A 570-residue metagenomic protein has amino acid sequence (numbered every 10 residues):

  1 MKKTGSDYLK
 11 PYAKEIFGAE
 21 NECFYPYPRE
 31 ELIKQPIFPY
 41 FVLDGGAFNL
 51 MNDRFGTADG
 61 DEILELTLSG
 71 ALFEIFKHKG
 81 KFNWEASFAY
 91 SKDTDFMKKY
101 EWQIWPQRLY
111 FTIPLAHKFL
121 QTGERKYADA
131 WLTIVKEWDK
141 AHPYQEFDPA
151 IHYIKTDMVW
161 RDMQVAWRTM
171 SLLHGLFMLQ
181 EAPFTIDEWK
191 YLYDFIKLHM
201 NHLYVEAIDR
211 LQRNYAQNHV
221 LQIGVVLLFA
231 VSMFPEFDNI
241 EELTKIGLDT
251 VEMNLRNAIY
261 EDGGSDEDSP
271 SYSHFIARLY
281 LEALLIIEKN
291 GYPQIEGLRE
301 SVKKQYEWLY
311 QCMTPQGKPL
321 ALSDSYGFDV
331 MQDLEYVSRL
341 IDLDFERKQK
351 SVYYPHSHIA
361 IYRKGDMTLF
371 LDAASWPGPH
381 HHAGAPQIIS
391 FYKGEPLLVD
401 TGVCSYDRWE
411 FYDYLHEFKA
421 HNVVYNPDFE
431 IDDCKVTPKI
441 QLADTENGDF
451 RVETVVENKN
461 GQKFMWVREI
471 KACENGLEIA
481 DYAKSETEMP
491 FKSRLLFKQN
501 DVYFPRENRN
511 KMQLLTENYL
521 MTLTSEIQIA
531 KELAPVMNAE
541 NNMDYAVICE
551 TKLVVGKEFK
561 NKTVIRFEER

Functional and structural regions predicted by a protein language model:
M1-H78: Extreme N-terminal leader/anchor segments
L68-P106, A116-T122: Asp/Glu-centered strand-loop micro-motifs enriched in Gly/Pro and often flanked by an aromatic residue
K99-V302: Aromatic-lined, polymer-binding surfaces characteristic of secreted/periplasmic polysaccharide-degrading enzymes
I113, R363-K364, L371-A373, Y392 (+5 more regions): Pocket-edge structural micro-motifs
W160-R161, E206, H274, Y306-Q316 (+1 more regions): Short, conserved secondary-structure transition motifs
A166, Q217, Y406-R570: CBM-like, beta-strand-rich accessory domains located in the C-terminal region of large, secreted polysaccharide-active
V251-E252, F345-R347, Y354-H356, H382-G384 (+4 more regions): Residues that act as N-cap/strand-start positions at coil-to-secondary-structure junctions
Y260, G264-V403, V554-F559: Carbohydrate-active enzyme catalytic cores, enriched for enzymes that act on polyanionic acidic polysaccharides
